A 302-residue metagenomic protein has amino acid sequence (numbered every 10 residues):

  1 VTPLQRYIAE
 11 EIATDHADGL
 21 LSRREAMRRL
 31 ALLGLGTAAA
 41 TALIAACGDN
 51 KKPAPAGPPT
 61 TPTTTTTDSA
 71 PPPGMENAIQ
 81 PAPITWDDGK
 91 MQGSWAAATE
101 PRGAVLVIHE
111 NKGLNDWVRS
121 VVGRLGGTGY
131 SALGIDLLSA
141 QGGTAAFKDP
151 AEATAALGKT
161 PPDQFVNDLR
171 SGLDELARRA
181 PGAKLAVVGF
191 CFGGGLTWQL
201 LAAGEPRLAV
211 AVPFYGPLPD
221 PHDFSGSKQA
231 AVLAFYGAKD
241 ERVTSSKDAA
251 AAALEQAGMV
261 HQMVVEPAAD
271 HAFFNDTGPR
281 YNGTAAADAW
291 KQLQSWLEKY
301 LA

Functional and structural regions predicted by a protein language model:
V1-E25, A39: N-terminal secretory signal peptides
L20-R28, T37-T63: N-terminal twin-arginine translocation
T64-A97: N-terminal cap/lid segment of alpha/beta-hydrolase-fold proteins
R102-E110: Short beta-strand element of the alpha/beta-hydrolase
T154-R178: Alpha/beta-hydrolase active-site loop
S171-S227: Primarily recognizes the serine-hydrolase "nucleophile elbow" in alpha/beta-hydrolase and SGNH/GDSL folds
A234-Y236: Short beta-strand/loop motif that positions the catalytic acidic residue of the alpha/beta-hydrolase fold
V260-A302: C-terminal catalytic histidine-bearing segment of alpha/beta-hydrolase fold enzymes
